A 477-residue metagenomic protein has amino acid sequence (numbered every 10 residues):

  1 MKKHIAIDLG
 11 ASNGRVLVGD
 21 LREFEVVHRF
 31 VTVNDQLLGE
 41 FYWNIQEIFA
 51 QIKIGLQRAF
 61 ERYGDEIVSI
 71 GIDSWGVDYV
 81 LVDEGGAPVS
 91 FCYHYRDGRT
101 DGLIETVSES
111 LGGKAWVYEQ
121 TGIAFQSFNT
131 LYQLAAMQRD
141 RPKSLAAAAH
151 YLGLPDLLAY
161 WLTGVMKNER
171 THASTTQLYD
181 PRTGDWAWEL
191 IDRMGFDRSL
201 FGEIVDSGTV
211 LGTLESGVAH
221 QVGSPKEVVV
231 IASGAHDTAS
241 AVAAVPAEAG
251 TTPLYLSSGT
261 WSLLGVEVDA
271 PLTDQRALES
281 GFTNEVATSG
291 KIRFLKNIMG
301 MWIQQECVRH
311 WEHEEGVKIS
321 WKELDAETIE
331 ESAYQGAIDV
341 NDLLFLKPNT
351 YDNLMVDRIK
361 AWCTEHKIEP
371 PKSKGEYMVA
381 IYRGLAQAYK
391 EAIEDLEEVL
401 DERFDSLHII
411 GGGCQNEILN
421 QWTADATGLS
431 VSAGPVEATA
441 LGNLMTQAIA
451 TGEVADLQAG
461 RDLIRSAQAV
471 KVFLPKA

Functional and structural regions predicted by a protein language model:
M1-S90, E119, E203, A219-V230 (+2 more regions): N-terminal glycine/serine-rich phosphate-binding loop of ATP-dependent small-molecule kinases, especially carbohydrate
I5-A6, V18, S108-T121, Y132-G153 (+8 more regions): Active-site core segments that coordinate phosphate-bearing ligands/cofactors across diverse enzyme families
G10-S12, E66-V68, D73-W75, T130 (+4 more regions): Short, basic and Ser/Thr-rich N-terminal targeting/leader segments
L37, E61-Y95, A124-F128, A159-D180 (+2 more regions): Short beta-strand-loop/turn "lid" adjacent to the catalytic site in phosphate-handling enzymes
F41, K114-A124, L200: Short glycine/proline- and acidic residue-enriched helix-loop micro-motifs that form flexible lids or anion-recognition
D65-S74, H150, E203, V399-G411: Short glycine-rich phosphate-binding loop at a beta-alpha junction
D73-V77, S207-G208, S258-W261, S406-C414: Glycine-rich beta-strand-to-loop/alpha-helix junction loops that act as flexible
Y93-S110: Short alpha-helix plus adjacent loop in nuclease-associated cores
